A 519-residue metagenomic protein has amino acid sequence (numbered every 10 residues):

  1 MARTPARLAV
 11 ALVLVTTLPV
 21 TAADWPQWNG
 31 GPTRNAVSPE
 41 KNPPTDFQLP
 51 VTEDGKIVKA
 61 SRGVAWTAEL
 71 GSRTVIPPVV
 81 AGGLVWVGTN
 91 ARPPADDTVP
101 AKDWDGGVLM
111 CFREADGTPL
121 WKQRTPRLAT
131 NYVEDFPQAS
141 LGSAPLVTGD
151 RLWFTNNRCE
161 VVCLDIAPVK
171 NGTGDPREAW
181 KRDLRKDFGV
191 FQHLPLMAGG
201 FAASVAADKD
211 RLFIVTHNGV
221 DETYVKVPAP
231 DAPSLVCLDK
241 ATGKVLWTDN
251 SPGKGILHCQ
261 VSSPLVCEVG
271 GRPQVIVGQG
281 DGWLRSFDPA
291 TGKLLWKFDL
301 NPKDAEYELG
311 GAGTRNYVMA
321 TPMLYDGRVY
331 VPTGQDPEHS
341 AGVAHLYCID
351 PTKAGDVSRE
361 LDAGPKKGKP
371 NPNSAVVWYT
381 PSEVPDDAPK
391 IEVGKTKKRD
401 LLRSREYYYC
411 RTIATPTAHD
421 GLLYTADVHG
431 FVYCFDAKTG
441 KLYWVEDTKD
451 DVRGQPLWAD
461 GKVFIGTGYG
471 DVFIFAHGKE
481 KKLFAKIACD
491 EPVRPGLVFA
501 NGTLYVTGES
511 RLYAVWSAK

Functional and structural regions predicted by a protein language model:
M1-A6: N-terminal secretory signal peptides that target proteins for export/translocation
R7-P19: Bacterial N-terminal signal peptides
L18-K519: Noncatalytic, solvent-exposed loop/strand surfaces of beta-propeller-type extracellular/periplasmic domains
